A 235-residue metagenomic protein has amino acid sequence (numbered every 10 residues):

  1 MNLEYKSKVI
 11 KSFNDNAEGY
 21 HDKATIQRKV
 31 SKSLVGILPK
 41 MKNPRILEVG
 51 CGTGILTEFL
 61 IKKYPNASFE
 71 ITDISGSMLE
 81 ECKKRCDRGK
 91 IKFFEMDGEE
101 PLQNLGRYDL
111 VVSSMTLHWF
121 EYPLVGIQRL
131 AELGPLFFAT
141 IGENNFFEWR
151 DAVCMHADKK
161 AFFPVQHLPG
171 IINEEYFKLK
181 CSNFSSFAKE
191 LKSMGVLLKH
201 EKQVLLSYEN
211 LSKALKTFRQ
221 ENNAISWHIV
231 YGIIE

Functional and structural regions predicted by a protein language model:
M1-N16: N-terminal, positively charged/glycine-rich alpha-helical extensions of SAM-dependent methyltransferases
T25-K42: Conserved alpha-helix/loop element of class I SAM-dependent methyltransferases that forms part of the SAM/SAH-binding
I26, T53-I55, N173-E235: Conserved Class I S-adenosyl-L-methionine
L47-P101: Class I SAM-dependent methyltransferase SAM/SAH-binding core
Q103-L110: A short acidic, Gly/Pro-enriched loop at the edge of an enzyme's catalytic core that lines a small-molecule cofactor
L110-Y122: A short SAM/SAH-binding and catalytic strip from SAM-dependent methyltransferases
L124, P135-S186, M194-Y208: Conserved catalytic/acceptor-binding region of the Class I
V125-R129: Short, conserved SAM-binding segment of the class I
